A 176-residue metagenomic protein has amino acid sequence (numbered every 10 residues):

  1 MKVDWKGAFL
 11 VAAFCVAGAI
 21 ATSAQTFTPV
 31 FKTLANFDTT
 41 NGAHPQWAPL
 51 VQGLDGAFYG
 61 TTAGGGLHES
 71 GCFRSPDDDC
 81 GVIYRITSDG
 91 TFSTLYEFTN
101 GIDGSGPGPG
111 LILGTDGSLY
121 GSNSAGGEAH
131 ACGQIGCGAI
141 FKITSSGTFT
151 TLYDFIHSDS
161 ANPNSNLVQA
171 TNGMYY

Functional and structural regions predicted by a protein language model:
K2-Y176: Extracellular beta-propeller repeat domains
